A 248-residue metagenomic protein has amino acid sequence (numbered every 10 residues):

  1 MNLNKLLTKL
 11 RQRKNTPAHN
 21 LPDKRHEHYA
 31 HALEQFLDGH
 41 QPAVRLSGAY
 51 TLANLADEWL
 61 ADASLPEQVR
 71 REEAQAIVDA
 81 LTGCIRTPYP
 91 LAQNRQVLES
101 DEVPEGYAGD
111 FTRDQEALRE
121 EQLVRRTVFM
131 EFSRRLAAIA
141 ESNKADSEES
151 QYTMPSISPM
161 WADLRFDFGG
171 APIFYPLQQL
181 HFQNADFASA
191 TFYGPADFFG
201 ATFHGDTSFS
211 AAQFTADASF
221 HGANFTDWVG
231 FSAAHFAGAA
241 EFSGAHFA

Functional and structural regions predicted by a protein language model:
M1-A61: Membrane-proximal alpha-helical anchors
A30-D38, D79-R86, P90, P155: HEAT/HEAT-like alpha-solenoid repeats
H40-Q41, E121, P195: Short inter-helical turns and helix N-cap capping residues of alpha-solenoid HEAT/ARM repeat scaffolds
L55-D62, C84-P88, E131-S142: Residue-level signature of the C-terminal ends
Q93-R119, Q151-Y152: Acidic, Ser/Thr- and Gly/Pro-rich intrinsically disordered linkers and low-complexity segments that flank or connect
E148-A248: Tandem repeat scaffolds
